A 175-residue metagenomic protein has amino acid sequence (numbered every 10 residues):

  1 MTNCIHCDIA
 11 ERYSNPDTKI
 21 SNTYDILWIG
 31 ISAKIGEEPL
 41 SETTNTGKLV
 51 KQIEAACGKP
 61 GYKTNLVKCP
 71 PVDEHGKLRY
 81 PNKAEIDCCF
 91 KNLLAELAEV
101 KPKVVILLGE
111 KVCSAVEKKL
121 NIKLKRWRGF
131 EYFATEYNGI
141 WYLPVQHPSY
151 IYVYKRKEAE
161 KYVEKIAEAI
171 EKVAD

Functional and structural regions predicted by a protein language model:
M1-Y132, Y137-A174: A polyanion-binding, active-site-adjacent surface
